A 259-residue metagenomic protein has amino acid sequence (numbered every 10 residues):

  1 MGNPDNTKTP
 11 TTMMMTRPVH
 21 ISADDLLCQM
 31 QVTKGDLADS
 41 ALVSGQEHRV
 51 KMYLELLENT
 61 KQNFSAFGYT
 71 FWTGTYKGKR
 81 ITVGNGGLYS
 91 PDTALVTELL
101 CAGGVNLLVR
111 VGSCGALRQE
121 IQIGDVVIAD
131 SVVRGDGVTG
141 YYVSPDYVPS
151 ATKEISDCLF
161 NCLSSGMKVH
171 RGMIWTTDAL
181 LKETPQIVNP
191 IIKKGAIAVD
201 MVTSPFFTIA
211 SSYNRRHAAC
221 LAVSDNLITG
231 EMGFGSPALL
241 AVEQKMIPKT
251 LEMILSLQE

Functional and structural regions predicted by a protein language model:
G2-Y147, K153-D157, S212: Metabolite-binding pocket within alpha/beta catalytic cores that recognizes anionic/polar moieties
N59-F64, G166-M173, L257-E259: Flexible, glycine/charged-enriched surface loops at secondary-structure junctions
P91-A94, M201-F206: Short glycine/serine/threonine-rich phosphate/pyrophosphate-binding segments that cradle anionic phosphate groups
N106-L107, I197, R216: Short acidic/polar active-site loop segments enriched in Thr and Asp
D146-K194: Active-site rim beta-loop-alpha module in soluble metabolic enzymes
C158-G166, I209, K249-L257: Generic non-transmembrane alpha-helical segments
S204-A238: Zn-dependent metallopeptidase/amidohydrolase metal-coordination segment
T229-E259: His/Asp/Glu-rich mid-to-C-terminal helical/loop segments that flank catalytic regions of hydrolases
